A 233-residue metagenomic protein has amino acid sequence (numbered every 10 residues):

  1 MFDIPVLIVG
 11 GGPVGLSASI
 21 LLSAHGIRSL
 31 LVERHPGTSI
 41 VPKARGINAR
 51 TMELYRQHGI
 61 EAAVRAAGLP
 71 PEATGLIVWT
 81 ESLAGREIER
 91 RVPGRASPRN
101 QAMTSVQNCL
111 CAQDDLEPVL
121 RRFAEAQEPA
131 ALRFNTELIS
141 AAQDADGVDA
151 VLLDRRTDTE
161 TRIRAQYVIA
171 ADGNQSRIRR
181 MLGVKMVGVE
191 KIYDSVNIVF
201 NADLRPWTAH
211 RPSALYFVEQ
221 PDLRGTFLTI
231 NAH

Functional and structural regions predicted by a protein language model:
F2-I4, T157-Y167: Core beta-strand elements of the Rossmann-like FAD/NAD(P) dinucleotide-binding domain in flavoenzyme oxidoreductases
F2-L31: N-terminal Rossmann-like FAD-binding beta1-loop-alpha1 element of flavoenzymes
I8, S19, S29, Y55 (+6 more regions): Conserved structural-core and active-site-/substrate-pathway-adjacent residues in large, well-folded domains of enzymes
G12-P13, T38, G173: Residue-level detector of alpha-helix initiation sites
I40-K43, I47-F123, V218-E219, L228: Active-site-adjacent segment of FAD-dependent monooxygenases/related oxidoreductases
R122, Y167, A171-H233: Conserved FAD-binding catalytic core of PHBH/FMO-like flavoproteins
F134-V148: A conserved short coil-to-beta-strand element within the FAD-binding core of flavoproteins
